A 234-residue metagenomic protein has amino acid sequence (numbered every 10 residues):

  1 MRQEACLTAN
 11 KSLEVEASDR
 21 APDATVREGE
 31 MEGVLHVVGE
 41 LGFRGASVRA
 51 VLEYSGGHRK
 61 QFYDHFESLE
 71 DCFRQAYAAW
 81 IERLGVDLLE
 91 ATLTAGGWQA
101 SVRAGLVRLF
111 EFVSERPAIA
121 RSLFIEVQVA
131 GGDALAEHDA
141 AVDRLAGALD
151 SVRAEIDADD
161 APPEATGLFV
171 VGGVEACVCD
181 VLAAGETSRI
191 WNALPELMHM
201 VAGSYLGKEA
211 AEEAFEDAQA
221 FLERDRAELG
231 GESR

Functional and structural regions predicted by a protein language model:
M1-E14, E111, G147, S151-A154 (+1 more regions): C-terminal peripheral helix-coil segments that are non-catalytic and often amphipathic
M1-L41, A50-Y54: Basic, helix-initiating cap at the start of DNA-binding domains
V37-D71, Q75: Helix-turn-helix
A76-G85: Short, basic, alpha-helical segments at the C-terminal edge of helix-turn-helix-like DNA-binding modules
L84, S122-L123, V174: Short, structured motif recognition centered on aromatic/hydrophobic residues
L89-A118, V170: Hydrophobic alpha-helical connector segments
A120-V127, D133-A134: A structural feature that tracks compact, well-ordered secondary-structure segments with a strong bias toward
G132-E155, E164-C179, W191-M200: Amphipathic alpha-helical packing segments from all-alpha helical-bundle domains
